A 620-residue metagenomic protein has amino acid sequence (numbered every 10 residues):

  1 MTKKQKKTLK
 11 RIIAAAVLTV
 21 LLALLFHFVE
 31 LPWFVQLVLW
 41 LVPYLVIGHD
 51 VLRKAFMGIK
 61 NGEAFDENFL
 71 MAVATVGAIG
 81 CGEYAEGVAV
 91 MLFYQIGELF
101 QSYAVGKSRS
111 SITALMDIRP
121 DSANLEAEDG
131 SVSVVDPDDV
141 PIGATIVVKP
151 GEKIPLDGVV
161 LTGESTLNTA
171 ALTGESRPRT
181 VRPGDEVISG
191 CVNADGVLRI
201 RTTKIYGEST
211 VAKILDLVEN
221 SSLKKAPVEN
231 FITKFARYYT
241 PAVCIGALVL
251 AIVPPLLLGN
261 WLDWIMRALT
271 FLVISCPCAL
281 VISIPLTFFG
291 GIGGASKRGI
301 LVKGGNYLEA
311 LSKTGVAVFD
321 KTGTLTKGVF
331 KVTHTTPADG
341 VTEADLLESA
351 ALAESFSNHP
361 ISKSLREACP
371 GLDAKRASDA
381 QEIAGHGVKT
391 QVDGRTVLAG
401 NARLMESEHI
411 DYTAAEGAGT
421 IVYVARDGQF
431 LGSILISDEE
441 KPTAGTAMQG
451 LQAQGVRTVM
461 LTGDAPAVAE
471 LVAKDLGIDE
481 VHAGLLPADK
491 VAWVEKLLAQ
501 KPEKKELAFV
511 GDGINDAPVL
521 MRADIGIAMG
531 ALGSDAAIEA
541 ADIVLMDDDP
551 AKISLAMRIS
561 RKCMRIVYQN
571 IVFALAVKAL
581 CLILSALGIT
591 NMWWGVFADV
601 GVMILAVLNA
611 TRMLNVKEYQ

Functional and structural regions predicted by a protein language model:
M1-A16, Y239: N-terminal membrane topogenic signal
T2, A23-H27, W33, L39-E126 (+6 more regions): Actuator/coupling domain of P-type ATPases
A15-L18, N230-W261, R267-F288, Y568-F597: Bilayer-spanning, highly hydrophobic alpha-helical transmembrane segments
F56-F65, F100-T113, L286-G305, T611-Q620: Juxtamembrane helix-loop transition segments at the membrane interface in multi-pass membrane proteins
A72, L172, F231, M266 (+2 more regions): Conserved catalytic phosphorylation-site environment of P-type ATPases
K149, V332-R457, P466, D475-V494: P-type ATPase nucleotide-binding
V392-G394, T420, R426-Q569: Conserved ATP-binding TGD loop and adjacent catalytic N/P-domain core of P-type ATPases
K501-K504, A541, M546-Q620: Membrane-embedded transport module
